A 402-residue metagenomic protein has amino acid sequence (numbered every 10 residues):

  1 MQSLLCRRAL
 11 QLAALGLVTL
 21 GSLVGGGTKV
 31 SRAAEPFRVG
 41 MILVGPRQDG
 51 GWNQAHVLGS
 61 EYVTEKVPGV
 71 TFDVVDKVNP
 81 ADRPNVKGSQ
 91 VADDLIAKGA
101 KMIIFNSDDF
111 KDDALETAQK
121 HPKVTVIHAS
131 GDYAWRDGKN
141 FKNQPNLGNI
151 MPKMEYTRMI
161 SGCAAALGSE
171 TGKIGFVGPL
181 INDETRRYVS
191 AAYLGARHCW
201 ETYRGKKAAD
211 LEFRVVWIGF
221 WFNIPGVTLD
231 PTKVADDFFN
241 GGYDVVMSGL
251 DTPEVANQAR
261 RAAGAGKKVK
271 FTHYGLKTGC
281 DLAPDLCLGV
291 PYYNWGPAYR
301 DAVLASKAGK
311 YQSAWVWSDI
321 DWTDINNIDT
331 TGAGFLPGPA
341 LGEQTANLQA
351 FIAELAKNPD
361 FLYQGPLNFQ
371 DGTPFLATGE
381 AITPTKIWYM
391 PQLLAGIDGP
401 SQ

Functional and structural regions predicted by a protein language model:
M1-C6: N-terminal secretory signal peptides that target proteins for export/translocation
R7-R8, R32: Basic polycationic patches enriched in arginine
R8-L12, V57: Hydrophobic alpha-helical segments, especially transmembrane helices and their immediate juxtamembrane helical caps
Q11-G25: Bacterial N-terminal signal peptides
L23-A33: Signal peptide processing junction and immediate N-terminal pro/mature segment of secreted/exported proteins
R32-Q402: A residue-level marker of the well-folded mature domains of exported/periplasmic proteins
